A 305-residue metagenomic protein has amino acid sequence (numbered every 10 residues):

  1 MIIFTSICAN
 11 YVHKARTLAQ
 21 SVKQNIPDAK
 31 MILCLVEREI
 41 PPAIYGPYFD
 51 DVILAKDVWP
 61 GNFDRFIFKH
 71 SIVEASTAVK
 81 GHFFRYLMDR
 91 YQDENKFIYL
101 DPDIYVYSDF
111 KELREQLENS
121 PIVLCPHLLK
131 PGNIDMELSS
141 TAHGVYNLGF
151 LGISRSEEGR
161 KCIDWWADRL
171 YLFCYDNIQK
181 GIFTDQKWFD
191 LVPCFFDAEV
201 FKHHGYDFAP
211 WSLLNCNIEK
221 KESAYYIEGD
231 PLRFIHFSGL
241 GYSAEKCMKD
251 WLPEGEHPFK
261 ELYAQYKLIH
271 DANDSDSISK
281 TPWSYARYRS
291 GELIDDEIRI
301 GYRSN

Functional and structural regions predicted by a protein language model:
M1-N305: Glycosyltransferase catalytic domains, chiefly GT-A lineage
